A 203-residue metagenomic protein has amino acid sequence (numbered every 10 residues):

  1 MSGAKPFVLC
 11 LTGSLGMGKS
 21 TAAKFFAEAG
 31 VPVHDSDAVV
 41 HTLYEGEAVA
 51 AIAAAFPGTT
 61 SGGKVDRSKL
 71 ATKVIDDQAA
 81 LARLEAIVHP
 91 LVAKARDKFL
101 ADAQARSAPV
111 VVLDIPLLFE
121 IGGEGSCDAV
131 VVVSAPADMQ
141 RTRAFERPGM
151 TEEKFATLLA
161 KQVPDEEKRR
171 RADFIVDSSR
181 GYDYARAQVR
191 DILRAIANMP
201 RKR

Functional and structural regions predicted by a protein language model:
M1-D66, R194-R203: Glycine-rich phosphate-binding loop of ATP-dependent small-molecule kinases
V8, V31-V33, P109-V110, E124 (+2 more regions): Hydrophobic "anchor" residues on beta-strands that sit immediately upstream of conserved functional sites
P32, A38, A129, D173-F174: Well-ordered beta-strand positions
A38, T42-P109: ATP-dependent small-molecule kinase phosphotransfer cores that center on conserved nucleotide phosphate-binding segments
V49-A53, A137-T142, E152, A156: An amphipathic alpha-helix signature
L84, V112, V176: Residue-level signature of catalytic and energy-coupling elements of molecular machines, predominantly ATP/GTP-dependent
D97-R106, V110-R147: ATP-dependent NMP and nucleoside kinases share a basic, alpha-helical "lid"
G125-S126, E146, M150-R203: Small-molecule kinase domains that catalyze NTP-dependent phosphoryl transfer to phosphate-bearing small molecules
